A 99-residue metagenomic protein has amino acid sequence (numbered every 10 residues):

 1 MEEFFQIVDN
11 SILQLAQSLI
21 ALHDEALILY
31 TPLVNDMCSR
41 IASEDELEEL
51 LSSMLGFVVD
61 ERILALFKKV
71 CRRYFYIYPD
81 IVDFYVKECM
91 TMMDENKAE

Functional and structural regions predicted by a protein language model:
M1, M37, M54, M90-M93: Detector for methionine-enriched segments
M1-L29, M92: Intrinsically disordered, low-complexity linker/tail regions enriched in Pro/Ser/Thr and polar/acidic residues
L13, D45, S52, R72-P79: Generic structural signal for well-ordered, non-transmembrane alpha-helical segments in soluble/cytosolic regions
A16-A65: Amphipathic alpha-helical interaction modules
E61-E99: Amphipathic alpha-helical binding modules
